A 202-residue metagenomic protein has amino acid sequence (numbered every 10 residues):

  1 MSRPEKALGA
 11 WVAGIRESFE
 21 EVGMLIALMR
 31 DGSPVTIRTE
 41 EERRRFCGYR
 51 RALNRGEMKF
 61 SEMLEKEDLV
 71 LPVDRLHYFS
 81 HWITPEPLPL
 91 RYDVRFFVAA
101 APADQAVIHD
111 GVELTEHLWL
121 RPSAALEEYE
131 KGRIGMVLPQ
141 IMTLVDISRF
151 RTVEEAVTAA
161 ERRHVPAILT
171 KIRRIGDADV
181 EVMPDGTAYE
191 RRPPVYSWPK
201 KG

Functional and structural regions predicted by a protein language model:
M1-P72, F97: The catalytic Nudix box helix
S2-A10, G48, P85, P89 (+1 more regions): Conserved aromatic-histidine-acidic binding/catalytic patches
R30-D31, H81, Q140: Short, well-ordered beta-to-alpha junction loops that form the rim of enzyme active sites and present histidine/acidic
P34-V35, L88, A106-V107: Short catalytic/ligand-binding loop motif for oxyanion handling, primarily in non-cytosolic enzymes, centered on
R43-R44, E57, H117-V153, V157-R162: Internal, well-folded beta-alpha domain core
E62-L69, V73-W82, R91-D104, H109-I134: NUDIX/MutT-family hydrolases
L138-G202: Core RNA-modification/binding signature centered on pseudouridine synthases
